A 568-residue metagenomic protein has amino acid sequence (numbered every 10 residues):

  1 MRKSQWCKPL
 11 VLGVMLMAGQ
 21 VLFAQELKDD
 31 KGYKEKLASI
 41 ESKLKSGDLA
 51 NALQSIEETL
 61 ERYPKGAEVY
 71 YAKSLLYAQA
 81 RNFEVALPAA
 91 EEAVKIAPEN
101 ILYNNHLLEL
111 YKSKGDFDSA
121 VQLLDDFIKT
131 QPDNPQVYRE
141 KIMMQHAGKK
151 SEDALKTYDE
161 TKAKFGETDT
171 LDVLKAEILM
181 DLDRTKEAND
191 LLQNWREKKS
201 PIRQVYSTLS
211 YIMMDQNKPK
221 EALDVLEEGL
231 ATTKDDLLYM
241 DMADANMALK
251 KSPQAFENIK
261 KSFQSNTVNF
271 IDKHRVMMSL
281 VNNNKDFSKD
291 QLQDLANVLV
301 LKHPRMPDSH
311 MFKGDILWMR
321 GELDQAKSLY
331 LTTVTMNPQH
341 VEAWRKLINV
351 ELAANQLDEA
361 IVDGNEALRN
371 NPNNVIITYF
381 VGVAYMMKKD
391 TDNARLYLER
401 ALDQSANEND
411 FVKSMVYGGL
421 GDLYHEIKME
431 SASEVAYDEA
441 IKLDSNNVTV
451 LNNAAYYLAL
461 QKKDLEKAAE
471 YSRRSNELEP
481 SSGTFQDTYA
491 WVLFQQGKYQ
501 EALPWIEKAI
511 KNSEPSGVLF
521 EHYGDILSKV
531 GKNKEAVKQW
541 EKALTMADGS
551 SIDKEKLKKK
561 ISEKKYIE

Functional and structural regions predicted by a protein language model:
M1-Y33: Bacterial Sec-dependent N-terminal signal peptides
Q25-G531, W540-E568: Alpha-solenoid helical repeat scaffolds
K534: Residues that scaffold, gate, or flank divalent-cation-dependent active/transport sites
